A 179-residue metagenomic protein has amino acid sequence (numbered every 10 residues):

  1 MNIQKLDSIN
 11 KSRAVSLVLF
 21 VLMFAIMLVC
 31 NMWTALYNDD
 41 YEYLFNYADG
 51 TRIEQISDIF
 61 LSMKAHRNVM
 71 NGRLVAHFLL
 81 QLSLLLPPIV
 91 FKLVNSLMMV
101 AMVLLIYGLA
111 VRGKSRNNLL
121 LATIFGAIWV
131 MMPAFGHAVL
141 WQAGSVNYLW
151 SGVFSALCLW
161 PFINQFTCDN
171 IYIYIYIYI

Functional and structural regions predicted by a protein language model:
M1-I9: Short, Lys/Arg-rich, polar N-terminal cytosolic tail immediately upstream of the first transmembrane signal-anchor
K11-E42: Transmembrane signal-anchor helices characteristic of membrane glycosylation enzymes that use polyprenol
C30-D49, Q55-I56, R67-F78: Extracytoplasmic catalytic/substrate-binding loops of multi-pass membrane glycan-assembly enzymes
L44, A65-N95, M99-L104, G136-H137 (+2 more regions): Membrane-embedded glycan transfer/ligation machinery that uses polyprenyl lipid-linked sugar donors/oligosaccharides
L80, V103-G108, A156-T167: Hydrophobic transmembrane alpha-helices
L93-L119, L157: Transmembrane-helix motifs of polytopic, lipid-linked glycan transferases
L120-F166: Membrane-interface micro-motifs in multi-pass membrane enzymes
Y172-I179: Membrane-interface alpha helices of multi-pass inner-membrane proteins
